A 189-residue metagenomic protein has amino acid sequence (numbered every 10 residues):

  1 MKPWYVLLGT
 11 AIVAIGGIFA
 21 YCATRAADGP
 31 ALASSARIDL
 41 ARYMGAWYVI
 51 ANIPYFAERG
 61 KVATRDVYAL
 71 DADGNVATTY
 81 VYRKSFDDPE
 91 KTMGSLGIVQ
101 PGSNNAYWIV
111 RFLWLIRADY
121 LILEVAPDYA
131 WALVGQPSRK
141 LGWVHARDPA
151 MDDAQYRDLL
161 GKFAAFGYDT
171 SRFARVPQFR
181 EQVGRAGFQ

Functional and structural regions predicted by a protein language model:
K2-Q189: A beta-rich soluble binding module of mature secreted/lumenal proteins
